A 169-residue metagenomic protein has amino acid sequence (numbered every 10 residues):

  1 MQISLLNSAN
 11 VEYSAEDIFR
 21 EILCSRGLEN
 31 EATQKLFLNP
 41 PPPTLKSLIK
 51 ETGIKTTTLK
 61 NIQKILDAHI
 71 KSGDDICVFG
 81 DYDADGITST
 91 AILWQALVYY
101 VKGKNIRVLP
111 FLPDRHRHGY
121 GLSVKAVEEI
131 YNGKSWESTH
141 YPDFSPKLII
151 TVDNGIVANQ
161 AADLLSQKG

Functional and structural regions predicted by a protein language model:
M1-G169: Replace "Mg2+/Mn2+-dependent" with "divalent metal-dependent
